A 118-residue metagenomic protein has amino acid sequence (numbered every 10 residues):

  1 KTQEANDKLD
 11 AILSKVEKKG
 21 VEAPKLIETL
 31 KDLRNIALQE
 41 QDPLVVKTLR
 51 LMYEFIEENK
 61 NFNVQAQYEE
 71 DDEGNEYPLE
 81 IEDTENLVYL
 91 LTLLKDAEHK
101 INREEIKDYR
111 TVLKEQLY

Functional and structural regions predicted by a protein language model:
K1-L38, P43-Y118: C-terminal-biased regions
